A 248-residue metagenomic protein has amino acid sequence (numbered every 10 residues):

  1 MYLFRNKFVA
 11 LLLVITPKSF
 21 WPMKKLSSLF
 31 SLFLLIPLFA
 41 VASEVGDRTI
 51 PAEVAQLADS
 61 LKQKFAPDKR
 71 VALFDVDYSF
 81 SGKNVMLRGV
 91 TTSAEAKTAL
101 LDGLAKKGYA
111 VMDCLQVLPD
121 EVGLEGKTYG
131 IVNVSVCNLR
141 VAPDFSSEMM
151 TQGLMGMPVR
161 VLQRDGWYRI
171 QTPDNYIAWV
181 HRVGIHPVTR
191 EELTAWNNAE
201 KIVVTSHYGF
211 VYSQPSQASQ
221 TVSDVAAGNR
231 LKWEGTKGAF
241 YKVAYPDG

Functional and structural regions predicted by a protein language model:
M1-V45: Bacterial Sec-dependent N-terminal signal peptides
V45-G82, M149: Gly/Ser-centered flexible loop/linker motifs
V71-G103, W167, F240-V243: Short glycine/threonine-rich beta-strand-turn micro-motifs
L73, G82, K127, V134 (+5 more regions): Extracytoplasmic
D102-G123, T172-H207, Q214-R230, E234-G248: Boundary regions of SH3-family modules and the immediately adjacent low-complexity/disordered segments in eukaryotic
V132-P158, V204-W233: Beta-loop motif signature
P143-T172, Y176-V180, H186-W196: Long, acidic/polar, low-complexity amphipathic helices and coiled-coil-like
